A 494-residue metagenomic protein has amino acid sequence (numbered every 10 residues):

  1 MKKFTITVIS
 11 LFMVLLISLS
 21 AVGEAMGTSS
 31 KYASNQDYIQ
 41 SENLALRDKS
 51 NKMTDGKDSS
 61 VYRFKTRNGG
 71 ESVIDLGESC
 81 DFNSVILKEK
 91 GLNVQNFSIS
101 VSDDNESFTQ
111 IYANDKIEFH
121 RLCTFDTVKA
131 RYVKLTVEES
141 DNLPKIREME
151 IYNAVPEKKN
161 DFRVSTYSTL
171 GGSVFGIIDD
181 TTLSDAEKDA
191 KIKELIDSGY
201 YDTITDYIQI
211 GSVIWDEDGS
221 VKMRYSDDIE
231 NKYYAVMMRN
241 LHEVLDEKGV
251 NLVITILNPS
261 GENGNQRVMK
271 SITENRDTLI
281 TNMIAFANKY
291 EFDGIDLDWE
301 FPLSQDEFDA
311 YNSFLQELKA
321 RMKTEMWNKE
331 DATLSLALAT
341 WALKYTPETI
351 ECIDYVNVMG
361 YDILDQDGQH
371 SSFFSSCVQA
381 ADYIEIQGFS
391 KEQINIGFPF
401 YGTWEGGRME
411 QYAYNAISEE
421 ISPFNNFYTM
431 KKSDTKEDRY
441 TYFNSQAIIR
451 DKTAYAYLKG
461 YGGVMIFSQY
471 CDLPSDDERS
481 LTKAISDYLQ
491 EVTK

Functional and structural regions predicted by a protein language model:
L16, E24-E78, K90-N93, Y152-K159: Disordered, acidic Ser/Thr/Pro-rich linker "stalks" and the adjacent N-terminal cap of the next globular domain
R67-G69, G91-N153: Trp- and acidic/polar-enriched beta-sheet ligand-binding modules for extracellular glycan and matrix recognition
S79-G91, L135: A short beta-strand element within beta-rich, extracytoplasmic domains of secreted/secretory-pathway proteins
P156-M283, H370-S372: Glycan-recognition patch characteristic of GH18 chitinases/ENGases and related GlcNAc/peptidoglycan-binding proteins
G171-L183, E217-Y233, F301-I421: Substrate-binding surface in catalytic domains of secreted glycosidases
Y207, L297, V356, I396 (+2 more regions): Conserved, mostly hydrophobic/aromatic
I254, K391-Y455, S475, L481-K494: Glycan-binding loop/region signatures in secreted carbohydrate-active enzymes
I280-F308, G360-D362, M465: Active-site groove signature of glycoside hydrolases
